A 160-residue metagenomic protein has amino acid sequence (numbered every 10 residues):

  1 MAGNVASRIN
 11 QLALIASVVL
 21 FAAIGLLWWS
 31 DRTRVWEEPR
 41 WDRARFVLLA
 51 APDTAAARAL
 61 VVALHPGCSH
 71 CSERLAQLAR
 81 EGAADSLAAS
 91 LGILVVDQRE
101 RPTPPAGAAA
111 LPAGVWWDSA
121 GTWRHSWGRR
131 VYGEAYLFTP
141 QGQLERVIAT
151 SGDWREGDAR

Functional and structural regions predicted by a protein language model:
M1-I9: Short, Lys/Arg-rich N-terminal segment immediately upstream of the first membrane anchor
I9-T54: N-terminal "domain-start" segment that seeds a small globular fold
P52-L78: Short active-site neighborhood of thiol/selenol oxidoreductases, capturing the structured segment around
A63-G67, V96-R99, S151: Structural motif
S72-A109: Structural microenvironment flanking redox-active thiols in thiol-disulfide oxidoreductases
L91, A106-F138: Short, internal strand/loop/helix patches that form the active-site neighborhood or redox-interaction surface
S126, R130-Y132, Y136-R160: Non-catalytic, surface beta->alpha helical segment in thiol-disulfide oxidoreductase systems
